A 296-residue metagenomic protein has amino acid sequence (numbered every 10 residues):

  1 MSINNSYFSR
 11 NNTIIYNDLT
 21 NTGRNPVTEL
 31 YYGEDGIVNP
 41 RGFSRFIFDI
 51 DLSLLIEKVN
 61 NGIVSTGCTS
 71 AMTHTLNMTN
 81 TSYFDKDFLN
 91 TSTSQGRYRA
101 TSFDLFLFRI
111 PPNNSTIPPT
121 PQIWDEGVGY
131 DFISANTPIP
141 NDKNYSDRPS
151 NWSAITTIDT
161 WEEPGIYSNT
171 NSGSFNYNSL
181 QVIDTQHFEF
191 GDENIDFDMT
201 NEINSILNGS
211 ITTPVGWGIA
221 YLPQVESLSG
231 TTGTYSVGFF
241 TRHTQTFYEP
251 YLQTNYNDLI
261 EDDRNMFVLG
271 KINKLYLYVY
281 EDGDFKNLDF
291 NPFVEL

Functional and structural regions predicted by a protein language model:
M1-L296: Secreted, disulfide-rich extracellular signaling modules
